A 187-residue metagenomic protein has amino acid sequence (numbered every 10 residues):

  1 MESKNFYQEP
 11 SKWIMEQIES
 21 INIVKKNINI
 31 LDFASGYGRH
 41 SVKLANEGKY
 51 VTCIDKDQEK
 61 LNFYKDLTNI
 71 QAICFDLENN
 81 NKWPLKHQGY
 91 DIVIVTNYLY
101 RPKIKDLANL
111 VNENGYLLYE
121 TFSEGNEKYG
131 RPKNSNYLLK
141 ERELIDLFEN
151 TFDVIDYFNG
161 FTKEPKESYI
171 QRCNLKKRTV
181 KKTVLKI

Functional and structural regions predicted by a protein language model:
M1-K25: S-adenosyl-L-methionine
N27-G36: Conserved class I S-adenosyl-L-methionine
G38-I73, E78-N79: Class I SAM-dependent methyltransferase SAM/SAH-binding core
W83-I92: A short acidic, Gly/Pro-enriched loop at the edge of an enzyme's catalytic core that lines a small-molecule cofactor
L99-N109: A short, conserved alpha-helix within the catalytic core of class I
V111-E113: Helix-to-beta-strand junctions that scaffold the AdoMet/dcAdoMet cofactor pocket in Class I SAM-dependent enzymes
G115-N126: Conserved beta-strand signature within the Rossmann-like core of class I S-adenosyl-L-methionine
F161-I187: Core SAM-dependent methyltransferase catalytic element
